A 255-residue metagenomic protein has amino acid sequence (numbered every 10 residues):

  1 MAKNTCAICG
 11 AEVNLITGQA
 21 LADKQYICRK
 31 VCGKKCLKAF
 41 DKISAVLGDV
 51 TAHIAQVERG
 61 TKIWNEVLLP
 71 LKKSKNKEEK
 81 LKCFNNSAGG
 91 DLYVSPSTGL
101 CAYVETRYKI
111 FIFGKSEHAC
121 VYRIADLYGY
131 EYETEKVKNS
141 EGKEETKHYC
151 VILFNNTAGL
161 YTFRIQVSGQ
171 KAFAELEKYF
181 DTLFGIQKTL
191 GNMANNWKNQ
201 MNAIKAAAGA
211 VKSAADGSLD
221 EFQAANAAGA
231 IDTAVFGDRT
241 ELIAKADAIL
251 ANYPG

Functional and structural regions predicted by a protein language model:
M1-T61: N-terminal cysteine/histidine-rich coordination modules
C6-C9, C28, L92-V94, C101 (+2 more regions): Hydrophobic beta-strand residues in large extracellular and virion-surface proteins
I16, I110-F113, F184, V235-F236: Short, aromatic- and cysteine-enriched interfacial helices/patches that mediate contacts at lipid membranes
V31, V104-K109, N155-A158: Secondary-structure transition/turn motif
D41-K109: Anionic N-terminal interaction surfaces
N85-G89, K115-E117, N156-L160: Glycine-centered tight beta-turn/hairpin loop motif at sheet-sheet or coil-to-beta transitions
L100-K143: Phosphoinositide-binding peripheral membrane targeting modules
Y130-G255: Acidic, Ser/Thr- and proline-rich intrinsically disordered linker/docking segments of eukaryotic scaffolds
